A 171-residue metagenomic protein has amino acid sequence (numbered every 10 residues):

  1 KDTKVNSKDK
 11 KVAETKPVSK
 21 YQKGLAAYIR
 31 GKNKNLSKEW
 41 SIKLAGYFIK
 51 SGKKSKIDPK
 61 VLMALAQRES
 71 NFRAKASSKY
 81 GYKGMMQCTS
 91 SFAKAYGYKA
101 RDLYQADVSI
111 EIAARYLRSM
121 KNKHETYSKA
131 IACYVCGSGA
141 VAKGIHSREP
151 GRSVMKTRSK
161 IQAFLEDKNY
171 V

Functional and structural regions predicted by a protein language model:
K1-G24, K38-E39, S91-V171: Non-catalytic cell-wall polysaccharide-engagement segments
V12-Q67: Export/targeting segments at the very N-terminus of extracytoplasmic proteins
K53-K54, S77, N122: Amphipathic alpha-helical interaction elements
P59, Y82, D107-I110: Glycine-rich phosphate-binding loop at the start of an alpha helix
R68-R73: Short, charged/polar surface micro-motifs in flexible loops or helix N-caps
K75-G97: Short, surface-exposed glycine/acidic/tryptophan-bearing loops
